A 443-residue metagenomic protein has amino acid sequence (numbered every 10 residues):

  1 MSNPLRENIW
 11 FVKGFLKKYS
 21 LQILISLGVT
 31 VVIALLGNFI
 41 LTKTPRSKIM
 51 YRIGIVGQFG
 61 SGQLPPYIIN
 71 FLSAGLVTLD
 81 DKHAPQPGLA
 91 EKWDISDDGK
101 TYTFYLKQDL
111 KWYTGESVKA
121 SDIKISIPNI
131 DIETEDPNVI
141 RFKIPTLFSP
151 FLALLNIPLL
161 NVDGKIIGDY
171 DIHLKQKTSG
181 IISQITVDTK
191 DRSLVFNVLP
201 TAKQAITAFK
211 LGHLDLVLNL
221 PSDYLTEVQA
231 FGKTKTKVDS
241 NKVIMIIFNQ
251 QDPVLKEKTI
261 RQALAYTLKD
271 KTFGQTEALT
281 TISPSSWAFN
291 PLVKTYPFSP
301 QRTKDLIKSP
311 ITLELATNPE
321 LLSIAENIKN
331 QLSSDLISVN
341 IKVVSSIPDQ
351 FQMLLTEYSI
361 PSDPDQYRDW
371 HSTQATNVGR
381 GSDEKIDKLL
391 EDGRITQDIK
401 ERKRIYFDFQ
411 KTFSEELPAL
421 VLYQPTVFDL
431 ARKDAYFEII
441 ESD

Functional and structural regions predicted by a protein language model:
S26-T30, K304-I360: Ligand/substrate-recognition segments at binding pockets and active sites
I33, A265-P291, S323-N327, D349-D443: Detector for C-terminal structural segments
G54-D97: N-terminal lobe/hinge region of extracytoplasmic solute-binding protein
K92-D131, A208, V254: Aromatic- and charge-enriched surface segment that lines or borders ligand/interaction sites
S121, L211, S222, S240-L279 (+3 more regions): Alpha-helical secondary-structure segments
E133, K177-Q184, V195-Q251, E357-S359: Extracellular/periplasmic solute-recognition and catalytic clefts
P137, K143-N197, T201-T207: Gly/Pro-rich hinge or "lid" segments in bacterial periplasmic/extracellular proteins
T186-V187, N197-V198, G232-A263, T267 (+4 more regions): A bilobed periplasmic-binding-protein/Venus flytrap-type ligand-binding module shared by bacterial periplasmic
